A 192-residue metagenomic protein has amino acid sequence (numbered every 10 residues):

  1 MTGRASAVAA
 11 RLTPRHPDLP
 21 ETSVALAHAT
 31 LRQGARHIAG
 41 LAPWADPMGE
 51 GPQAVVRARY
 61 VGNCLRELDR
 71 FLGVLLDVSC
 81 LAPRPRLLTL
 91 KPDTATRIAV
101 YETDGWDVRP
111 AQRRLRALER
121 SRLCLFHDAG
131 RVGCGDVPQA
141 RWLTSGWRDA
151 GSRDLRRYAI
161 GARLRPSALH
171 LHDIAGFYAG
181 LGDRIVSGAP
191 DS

Functional and structural regions predicted by a protein language model:
M1-L75, V100-S121, C134-S192: Extended intrinsically disordered or low-complexity regions, especially N/C-terminal cytosolic tails and loops, rather
G73-T94, V132-Q139: Short acidic alpha-helical/loop segments enriched in Asp/Glu that coordinate divalent cations
L88-W106: Glycine- and acidic-residue-rich phosphate-binding/metal-coordinating active-site segment common to enzymes that handle
L123-H127: Secondary-shell segments that build the walls of catalytic and ion/ligand-binding clefts
